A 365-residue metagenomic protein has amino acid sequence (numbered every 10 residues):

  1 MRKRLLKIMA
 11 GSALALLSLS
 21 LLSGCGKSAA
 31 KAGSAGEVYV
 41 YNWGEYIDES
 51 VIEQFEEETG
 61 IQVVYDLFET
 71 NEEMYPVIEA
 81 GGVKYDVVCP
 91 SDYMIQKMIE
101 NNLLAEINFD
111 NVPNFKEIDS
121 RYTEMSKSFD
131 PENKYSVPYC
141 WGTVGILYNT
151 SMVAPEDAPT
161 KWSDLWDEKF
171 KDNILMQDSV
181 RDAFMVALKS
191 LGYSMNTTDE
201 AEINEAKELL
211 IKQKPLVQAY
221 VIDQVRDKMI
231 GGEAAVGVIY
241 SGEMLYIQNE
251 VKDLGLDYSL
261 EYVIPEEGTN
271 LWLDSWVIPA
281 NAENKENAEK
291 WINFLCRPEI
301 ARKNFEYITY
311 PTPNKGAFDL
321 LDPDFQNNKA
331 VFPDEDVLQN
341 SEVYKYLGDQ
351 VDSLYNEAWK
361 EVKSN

Functional and structural regions predicted by a protein language model:
M1-E37, N365: Short, low-complexity disordered leader/linker segments with a strong preference for bacterial N-terminal type II
A30-M98: Early extracytoplasmic/lumenal segment of secretory-pathway proteins
Y75-P76, D92, Q96-W141, P155-S163: Hinge/lid segment of periplasmic solute-binding proteins
A105-K116, S136, L254-N270, P279-A282: Short beta-strand->loop
G145-M152, K189-G192, W272-N284, K303: A bilobed periplasmic-binding-protein/Venus flytrap-type ligand-binding module shared by bacterial periplasmic
L175-S179, A183, A187, N196-V263: Ligand-binding pocket segment of bilobal, Venus flytrap-like solute-binding proteins
P279-Q339: Mature extracytoplasmic/periplasmic domains
E335-N365: Conserved C-terminal helix/tail region of periplasmic/extracytoplasmic solute-binding proteins
